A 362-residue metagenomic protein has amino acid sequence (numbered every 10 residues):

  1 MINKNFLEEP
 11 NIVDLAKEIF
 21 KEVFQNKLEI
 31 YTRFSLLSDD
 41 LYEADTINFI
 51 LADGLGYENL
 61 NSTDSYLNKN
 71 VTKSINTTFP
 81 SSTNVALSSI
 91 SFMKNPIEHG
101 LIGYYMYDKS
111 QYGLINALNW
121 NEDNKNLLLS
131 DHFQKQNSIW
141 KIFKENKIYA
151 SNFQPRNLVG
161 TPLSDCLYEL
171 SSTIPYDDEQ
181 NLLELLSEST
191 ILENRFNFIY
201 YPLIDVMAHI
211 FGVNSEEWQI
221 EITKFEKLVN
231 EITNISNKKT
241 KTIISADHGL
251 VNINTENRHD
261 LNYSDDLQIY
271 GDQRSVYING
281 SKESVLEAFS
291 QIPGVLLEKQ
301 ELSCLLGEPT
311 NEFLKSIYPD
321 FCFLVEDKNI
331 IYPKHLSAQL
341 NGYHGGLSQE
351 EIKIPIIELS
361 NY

Functional and structural regions predicted by a protein language model:
M1-Y362: Feature captures the catalytic ectodomains and active-site-proximal regions of enzymes that hydrolyze or transfer
